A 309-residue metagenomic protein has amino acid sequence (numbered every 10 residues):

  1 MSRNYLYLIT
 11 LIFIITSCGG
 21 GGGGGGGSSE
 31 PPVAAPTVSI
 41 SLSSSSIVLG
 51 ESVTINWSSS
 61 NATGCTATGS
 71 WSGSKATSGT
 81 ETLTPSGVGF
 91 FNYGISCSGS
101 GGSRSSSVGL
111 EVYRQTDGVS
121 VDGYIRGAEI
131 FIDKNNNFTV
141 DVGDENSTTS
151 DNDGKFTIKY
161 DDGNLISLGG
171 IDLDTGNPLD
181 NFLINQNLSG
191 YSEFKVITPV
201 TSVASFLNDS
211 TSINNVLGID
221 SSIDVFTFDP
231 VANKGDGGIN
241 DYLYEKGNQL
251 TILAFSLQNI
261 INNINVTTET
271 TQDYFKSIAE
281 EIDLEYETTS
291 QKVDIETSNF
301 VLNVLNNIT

Functional and structural regions predicted by a protein language model:
I15-S17: C-terminal motif of bacterial Sec signal peptides marking the signal peptidase cleavage site
G25-A34, E111-T309: Feature for extracytoplasmic/surface-facing segments of secreted or surface-associated proteins, emphasizing
P32-L42: Proline-enriched interdomain boundary motifs that mark the N-terminal boundary and often initiate the first structured
S45-E51: Short, solvent-exposed loop/linker segments at the N-terminal edge of repeated beta-sheet extracellular domains
V53, G89-Y93, N164-I166: Exposed beta-strand face motif in extracellular beta-rich ectodomains
K75-N92: Solvent-exposed segments in extracellular or luminal domains encompassing
R104-V112: C-terminal edge beta-strand
